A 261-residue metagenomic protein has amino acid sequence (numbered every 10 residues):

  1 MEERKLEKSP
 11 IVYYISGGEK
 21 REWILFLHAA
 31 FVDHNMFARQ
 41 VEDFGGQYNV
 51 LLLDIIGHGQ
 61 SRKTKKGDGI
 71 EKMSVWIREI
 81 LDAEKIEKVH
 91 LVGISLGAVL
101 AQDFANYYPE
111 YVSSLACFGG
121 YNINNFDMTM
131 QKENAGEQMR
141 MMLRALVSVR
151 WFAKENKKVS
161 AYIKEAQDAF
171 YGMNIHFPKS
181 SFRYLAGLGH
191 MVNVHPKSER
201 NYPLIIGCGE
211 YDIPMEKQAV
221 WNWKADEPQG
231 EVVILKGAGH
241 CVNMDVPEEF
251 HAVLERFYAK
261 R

Functional and structural regions predicted by a protein language model:
M1-L25, Q47-Y48, D82, I86-E87 (+2 more regions): Alpha/beta-hydrolase fold catalytic core
Y14-R62: Conserved HGGG/HGGXW glycine-rich cap/lid loop of the alpha/beta-hydrolase fold
E42, L51-V92, A252: Active-site loop/oxyanion-hole signature of alpha/beta-hydrolase fold enzymes
G93-G97, A101: Gly/Ala-rich beta-loop-alpha elbow adjacent to hydrolase catalytic centers
Q102, N106-Y107, Y111-L143: Flexible "cap/lid" loop of the alpha/beta hydrolase fold
F126-M128, R144-E199: Conserved alpha/beta-hydrolase catalytic His-Asp/Glu region
P203-A238, M244: Conserved loop-alpha-helix segment in the C-terminal half of the alpha/beta-hydrolase fold that carries the catalytic
M244-Y258: Post-His helix in hydrolase/transferase enzymes
